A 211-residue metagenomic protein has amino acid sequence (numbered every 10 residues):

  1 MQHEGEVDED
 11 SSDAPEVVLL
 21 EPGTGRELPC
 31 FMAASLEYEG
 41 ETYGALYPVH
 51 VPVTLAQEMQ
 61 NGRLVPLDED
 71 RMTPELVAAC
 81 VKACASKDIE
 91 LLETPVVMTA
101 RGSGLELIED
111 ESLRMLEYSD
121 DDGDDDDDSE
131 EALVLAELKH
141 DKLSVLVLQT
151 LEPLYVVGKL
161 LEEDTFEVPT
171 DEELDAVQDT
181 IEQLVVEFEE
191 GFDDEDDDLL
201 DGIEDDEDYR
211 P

Functional and structural regions predicted by a protein language model:
M1-P211: General detector of folded, globular domains
